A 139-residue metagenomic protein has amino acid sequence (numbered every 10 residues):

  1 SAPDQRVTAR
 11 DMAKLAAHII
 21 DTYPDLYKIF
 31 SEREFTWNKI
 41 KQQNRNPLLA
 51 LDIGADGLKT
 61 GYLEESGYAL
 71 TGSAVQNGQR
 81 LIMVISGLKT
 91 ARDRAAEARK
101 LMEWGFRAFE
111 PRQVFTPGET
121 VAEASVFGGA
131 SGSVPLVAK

Functional and structural regions predicted by a protein language model:
P3-K139: Domain-terminus/edge residues, biased toward the C-terminal soluble/receptor-binding domains of extracytoplasmic
